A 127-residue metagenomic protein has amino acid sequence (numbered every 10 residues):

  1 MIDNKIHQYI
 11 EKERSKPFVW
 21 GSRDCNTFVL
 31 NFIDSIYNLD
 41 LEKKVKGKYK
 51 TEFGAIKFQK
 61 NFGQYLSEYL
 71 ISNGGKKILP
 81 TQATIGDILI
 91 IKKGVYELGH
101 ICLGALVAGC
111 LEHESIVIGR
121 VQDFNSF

Functional and structural regions predicted by a protein language model:
M1-Q64: N-terminal capping segments
M1-S15, E112-F127: Non-catalytic ligand/cofactor/substrate-binding and regulatory segments of enzyme domains
T51-I118: ...with weaker cross-activation on analogous glycine-rich loops/strands in unrelated enzymes
